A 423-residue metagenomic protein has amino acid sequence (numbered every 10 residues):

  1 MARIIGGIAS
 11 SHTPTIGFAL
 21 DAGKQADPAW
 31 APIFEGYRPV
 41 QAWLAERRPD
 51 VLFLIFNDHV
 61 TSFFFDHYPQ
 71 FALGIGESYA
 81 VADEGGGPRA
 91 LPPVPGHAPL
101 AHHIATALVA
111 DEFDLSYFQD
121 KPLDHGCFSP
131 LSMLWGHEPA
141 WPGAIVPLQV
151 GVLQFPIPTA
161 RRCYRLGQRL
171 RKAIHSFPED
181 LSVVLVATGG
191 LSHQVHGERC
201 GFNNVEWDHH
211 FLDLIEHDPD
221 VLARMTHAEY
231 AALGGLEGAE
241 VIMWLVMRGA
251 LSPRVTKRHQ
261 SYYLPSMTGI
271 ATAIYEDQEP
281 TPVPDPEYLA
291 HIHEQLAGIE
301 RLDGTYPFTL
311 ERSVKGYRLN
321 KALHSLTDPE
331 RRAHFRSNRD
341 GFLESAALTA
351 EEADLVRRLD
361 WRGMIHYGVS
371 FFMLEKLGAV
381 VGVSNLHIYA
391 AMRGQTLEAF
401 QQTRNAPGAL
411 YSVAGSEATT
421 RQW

Functional and structural regions predicted by a protein language model:
M1-D50, S62-R165, S176, E198-I292: Flexible, D/E/H-enriched segments
I5, P49-L52, R332, A353: A common structural microfeature
H12-P14, F53-H59, R339: Short glycine-rich, polar/acidic loop-and-turn segments at beta strand-coil junctions
W43, A173, F342: Short alpha-helical functional segments enriched in proximate histidine and acidic residues
D50-F56, L148, L181-L191: Beta-strand elements within well-structured catalytic alpha/beta cores of enzymes that handle phosphate/sulfate esters
Q168-V183: Non-transmembrane, aqueous-exposed alpha-helical and coiled segments at domain scale
Q194-V195: Short, solvent-exposed loop/turn segments at secondary-structure junctions
V283-W423: Charged, low-complexity intrinsically disordered segments
